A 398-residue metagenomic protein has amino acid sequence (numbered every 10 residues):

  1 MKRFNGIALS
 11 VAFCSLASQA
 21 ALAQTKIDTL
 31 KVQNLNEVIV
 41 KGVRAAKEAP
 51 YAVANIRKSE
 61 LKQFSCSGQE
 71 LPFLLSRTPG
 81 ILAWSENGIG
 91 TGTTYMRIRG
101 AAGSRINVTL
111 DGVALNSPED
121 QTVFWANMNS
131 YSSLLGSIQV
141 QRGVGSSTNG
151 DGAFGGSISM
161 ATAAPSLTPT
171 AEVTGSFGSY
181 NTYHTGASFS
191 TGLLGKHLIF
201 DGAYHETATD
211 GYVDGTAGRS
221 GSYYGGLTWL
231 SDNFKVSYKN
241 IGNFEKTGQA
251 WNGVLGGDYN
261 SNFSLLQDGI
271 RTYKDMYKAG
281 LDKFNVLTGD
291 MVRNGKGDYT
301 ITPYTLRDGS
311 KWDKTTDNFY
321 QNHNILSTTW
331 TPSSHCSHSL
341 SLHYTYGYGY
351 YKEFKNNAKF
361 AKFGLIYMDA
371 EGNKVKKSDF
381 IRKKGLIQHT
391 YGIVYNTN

Functional and structural regions predicted by a protein language model:
Q24-Q63, G103: Short, acidic, small-residue-rich periplasmic hinge/interaction motif at the N-terminus of Gram-negative outer-membrane
A45-K47, G92, G103, L115 (+8 more regions): Structural signature of outer-membrane beta-barrel domains
E70, T93, W125, L135 (+8 more regions): Transmembrane beta-barrel architecture of outer-membrane proteins
P72-A114, G136: Extracytoplasmic beta-strand/coil segments of soluble accessory domains associated with Gram-negative outer-membrane
A114-R142, A161: Short acidic/polar hinge/loop motifs at secondary-structure boundaries that mediate gating or recognition
T170, F177-A208, V213-G289, N324-S333: Transmembrane beta-barrel wall of Gram-negative outer-membrane proteins
T170-G175, A208-V213, S222, G309-K314 (+3 more regions): Extracellular loop and loop/strand-boundary signature of outer-membrane beta-barrel proteins
S237-I325, K352-Y391: Acidic/polar loop-and-plug regions of large Gram-negative outer-membrane beta-barrel proteins
